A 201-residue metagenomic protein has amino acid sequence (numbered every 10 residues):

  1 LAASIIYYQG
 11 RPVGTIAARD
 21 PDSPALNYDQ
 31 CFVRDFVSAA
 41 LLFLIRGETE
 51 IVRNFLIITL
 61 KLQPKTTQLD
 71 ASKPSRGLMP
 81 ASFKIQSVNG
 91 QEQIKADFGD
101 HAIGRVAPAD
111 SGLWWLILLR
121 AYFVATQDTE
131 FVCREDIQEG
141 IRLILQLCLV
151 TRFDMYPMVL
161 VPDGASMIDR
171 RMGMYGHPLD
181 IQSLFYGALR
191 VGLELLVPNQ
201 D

Functional and structural regions predicted by a protein language model:
L1-D201: Acidic, mature catalytic/reactive cores of soluble proteins
